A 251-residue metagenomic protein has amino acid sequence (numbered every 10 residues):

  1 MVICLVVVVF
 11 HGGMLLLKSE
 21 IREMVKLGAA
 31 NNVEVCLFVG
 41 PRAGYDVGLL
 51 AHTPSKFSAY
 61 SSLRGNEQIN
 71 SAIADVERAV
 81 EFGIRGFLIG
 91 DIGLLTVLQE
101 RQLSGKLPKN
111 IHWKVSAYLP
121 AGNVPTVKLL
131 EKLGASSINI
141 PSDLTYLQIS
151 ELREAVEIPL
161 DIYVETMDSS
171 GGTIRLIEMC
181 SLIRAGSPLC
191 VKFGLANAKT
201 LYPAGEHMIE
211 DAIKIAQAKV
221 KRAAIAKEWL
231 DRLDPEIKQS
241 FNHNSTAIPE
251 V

Functional and structural regions predicted by a protein language model:
M1-I84, I89-A121, Y146-V251: Active-site pocket-lining/capping segments in soluble small-molecule metabolic enzymes
G122-T126: Short, glycine/polar-rich helix-capping loops at beta-to-alpha or helix-loop-helix junctions that flank or form
S136: Ligand/cofactor pocket segment of small-molecule handling proteins
P141-D143: Output/docking surface of receiver
